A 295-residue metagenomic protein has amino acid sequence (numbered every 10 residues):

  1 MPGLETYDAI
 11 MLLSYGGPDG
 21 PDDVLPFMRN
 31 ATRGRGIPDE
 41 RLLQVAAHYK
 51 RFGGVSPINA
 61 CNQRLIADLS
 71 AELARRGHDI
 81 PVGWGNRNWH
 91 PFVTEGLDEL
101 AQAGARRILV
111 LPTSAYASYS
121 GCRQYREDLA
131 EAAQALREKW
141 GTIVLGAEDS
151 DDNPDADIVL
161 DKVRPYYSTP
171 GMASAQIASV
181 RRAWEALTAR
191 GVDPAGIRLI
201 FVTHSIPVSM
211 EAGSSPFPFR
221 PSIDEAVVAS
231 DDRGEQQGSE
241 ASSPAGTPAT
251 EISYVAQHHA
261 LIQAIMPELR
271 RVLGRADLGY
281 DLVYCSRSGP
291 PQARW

Functional and structural regions predicted by a protein language model:
M1-W295: Active-site-proximal alpha-helix that buttresses catalytic centers in soluble enzyme cores
